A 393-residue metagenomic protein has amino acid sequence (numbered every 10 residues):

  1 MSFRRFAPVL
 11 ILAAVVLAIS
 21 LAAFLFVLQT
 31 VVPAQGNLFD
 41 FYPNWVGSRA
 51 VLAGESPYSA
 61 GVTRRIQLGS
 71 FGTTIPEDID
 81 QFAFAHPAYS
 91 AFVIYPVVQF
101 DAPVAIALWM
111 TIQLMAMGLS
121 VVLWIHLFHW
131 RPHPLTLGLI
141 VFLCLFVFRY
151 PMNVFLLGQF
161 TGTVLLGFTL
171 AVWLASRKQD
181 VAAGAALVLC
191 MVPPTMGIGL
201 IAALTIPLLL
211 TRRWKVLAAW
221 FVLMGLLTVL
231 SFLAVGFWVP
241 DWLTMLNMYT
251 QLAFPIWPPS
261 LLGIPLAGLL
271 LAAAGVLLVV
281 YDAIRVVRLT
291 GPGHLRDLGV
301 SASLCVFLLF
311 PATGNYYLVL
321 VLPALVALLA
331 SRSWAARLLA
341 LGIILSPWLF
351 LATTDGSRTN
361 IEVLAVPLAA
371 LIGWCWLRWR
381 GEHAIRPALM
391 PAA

Functional and structural regions predicted by a protein language model:
M1-S176, D180-V181, I206-L322, V326-S331 (+1 more regions): Primarily membrane-embedded glycan-assembly and transfer machineries that use lipid-linked glycans
S2, F146, C190, W334 (+1 more regions): Short alpha-helical segments used as structural interaction elements across diverse proteins
A22, A327-A393: Aromatic-enriched
T63-R64, I201, T205, A336-R337: Sparse recognition of residues in long alpha-helices and their boundaries
L187-I206, F310-Y317: Transmembrane helices and adjacent periplasmic/lumenal helix-loop junctions of polyprenol-phosphate-dependent
V192-M196, L226-L230, G342: Membrane-embedded alpha-helical segments of transport systems, primarily multispan ion/solute transporters
